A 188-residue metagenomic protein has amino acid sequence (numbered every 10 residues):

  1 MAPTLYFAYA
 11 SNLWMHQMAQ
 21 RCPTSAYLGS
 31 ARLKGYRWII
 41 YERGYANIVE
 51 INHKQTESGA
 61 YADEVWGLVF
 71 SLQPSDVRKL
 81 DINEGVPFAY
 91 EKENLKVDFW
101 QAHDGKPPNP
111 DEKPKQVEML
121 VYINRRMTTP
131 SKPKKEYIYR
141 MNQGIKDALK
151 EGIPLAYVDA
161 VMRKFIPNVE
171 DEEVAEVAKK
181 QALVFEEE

Functional and structural regions predicted by a protein language model:
M1-E188: A glycine-rich, hydrophobic/aromatic-adjacent loop/helix-cap motif
